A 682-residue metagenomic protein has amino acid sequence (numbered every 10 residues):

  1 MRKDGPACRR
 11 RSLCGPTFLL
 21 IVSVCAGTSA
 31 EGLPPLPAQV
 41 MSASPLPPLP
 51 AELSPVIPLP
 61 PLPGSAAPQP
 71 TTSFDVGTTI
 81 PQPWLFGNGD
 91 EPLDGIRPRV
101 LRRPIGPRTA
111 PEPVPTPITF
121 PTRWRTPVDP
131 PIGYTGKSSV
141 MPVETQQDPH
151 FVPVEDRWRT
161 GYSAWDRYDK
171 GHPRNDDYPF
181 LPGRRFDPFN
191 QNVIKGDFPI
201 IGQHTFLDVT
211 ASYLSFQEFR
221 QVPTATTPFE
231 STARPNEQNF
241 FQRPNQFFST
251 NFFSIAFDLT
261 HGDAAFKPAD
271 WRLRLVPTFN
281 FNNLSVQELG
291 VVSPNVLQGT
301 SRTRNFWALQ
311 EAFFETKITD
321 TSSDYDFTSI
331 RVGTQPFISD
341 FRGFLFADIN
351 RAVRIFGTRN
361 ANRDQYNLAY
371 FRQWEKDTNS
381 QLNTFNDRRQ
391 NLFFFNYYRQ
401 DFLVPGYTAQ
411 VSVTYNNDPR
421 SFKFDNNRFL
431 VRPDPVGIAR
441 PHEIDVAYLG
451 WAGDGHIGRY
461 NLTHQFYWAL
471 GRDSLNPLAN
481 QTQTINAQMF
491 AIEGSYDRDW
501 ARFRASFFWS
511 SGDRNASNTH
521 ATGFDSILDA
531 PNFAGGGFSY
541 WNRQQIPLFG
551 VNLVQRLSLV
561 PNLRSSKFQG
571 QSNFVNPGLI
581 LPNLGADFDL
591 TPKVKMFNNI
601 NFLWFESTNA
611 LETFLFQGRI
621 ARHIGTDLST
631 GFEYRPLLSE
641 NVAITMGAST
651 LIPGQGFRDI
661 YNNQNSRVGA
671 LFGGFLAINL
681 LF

Functional and structural regions predicted by a protein language model:
G15-C25: Bacterial N-terminal signal peptides
G27-D270, V276, D499, F503 (+1 more regions): N-terminal periplasmic/intermembrane-space "pro-region" immediately following the signal or transit peptide
G202, L214, D258-A264, E315-T319 (+9 more regions): Structural signature of outer-membrane beta-barrel channels/translocons
V209-Y213, L273-P277, I330-V332, Y366-L368 (+8 more regions): Membrane-embedded beta-strand positions of outer-membrane beta-barrel proteins
S231-N251, H261-F327, I338, V436 (+7 more regions): Surface-exposed loop and membrane-interface regions of Gram-negative outer-membrane beta-barrel proteins
D324-D326, Q335-A521, I580-P582, D589-P592 (+4 more regions): Signature for the C-terminal beta-barrel architecture of outer-membrane proteins
R514-H623: C-terminal structural cap/anchor segments
T630, V668-F682: Outer-membrane beta-barrel "beta-signal"
